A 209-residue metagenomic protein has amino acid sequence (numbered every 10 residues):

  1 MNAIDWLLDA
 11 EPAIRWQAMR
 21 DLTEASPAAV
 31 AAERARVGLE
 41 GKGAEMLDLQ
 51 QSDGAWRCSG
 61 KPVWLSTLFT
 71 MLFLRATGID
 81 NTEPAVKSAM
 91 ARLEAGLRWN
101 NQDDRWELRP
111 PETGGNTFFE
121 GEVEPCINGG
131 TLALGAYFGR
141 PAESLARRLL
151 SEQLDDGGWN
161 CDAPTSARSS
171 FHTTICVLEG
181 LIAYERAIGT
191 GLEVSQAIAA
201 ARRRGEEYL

Functional and structural regions predicted by a protein language model:
M1-L209: Preference for long, amphipathic alpha-helical scaffolds in soluble/luminal domains and all-alpha bundles
